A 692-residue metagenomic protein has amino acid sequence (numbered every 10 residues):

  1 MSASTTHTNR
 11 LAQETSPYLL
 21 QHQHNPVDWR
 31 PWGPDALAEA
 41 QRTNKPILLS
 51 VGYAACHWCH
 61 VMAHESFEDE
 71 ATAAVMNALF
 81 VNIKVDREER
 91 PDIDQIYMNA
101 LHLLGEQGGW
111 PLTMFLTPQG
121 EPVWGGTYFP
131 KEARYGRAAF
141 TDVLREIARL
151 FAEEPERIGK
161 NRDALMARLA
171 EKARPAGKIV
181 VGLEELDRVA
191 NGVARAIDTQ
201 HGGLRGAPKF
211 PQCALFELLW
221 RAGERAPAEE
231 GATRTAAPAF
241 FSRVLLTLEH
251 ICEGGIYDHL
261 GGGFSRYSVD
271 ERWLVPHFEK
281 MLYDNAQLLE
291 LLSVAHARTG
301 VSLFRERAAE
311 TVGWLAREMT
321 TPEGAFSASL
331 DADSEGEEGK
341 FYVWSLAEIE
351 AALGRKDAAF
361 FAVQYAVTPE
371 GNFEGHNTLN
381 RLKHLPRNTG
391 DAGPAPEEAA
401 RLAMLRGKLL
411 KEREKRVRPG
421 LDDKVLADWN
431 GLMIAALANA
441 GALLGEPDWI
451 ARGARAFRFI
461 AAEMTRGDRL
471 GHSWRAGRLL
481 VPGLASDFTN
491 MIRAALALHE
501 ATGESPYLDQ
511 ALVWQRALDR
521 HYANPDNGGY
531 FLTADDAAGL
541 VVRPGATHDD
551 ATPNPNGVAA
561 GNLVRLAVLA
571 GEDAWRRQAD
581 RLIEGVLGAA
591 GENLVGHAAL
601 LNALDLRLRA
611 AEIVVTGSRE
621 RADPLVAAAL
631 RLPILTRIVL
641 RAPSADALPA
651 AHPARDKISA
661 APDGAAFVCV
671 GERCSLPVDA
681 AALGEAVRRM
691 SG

Functional and structural regions predicted by a protein language model:
M1-A436, A440-L443, H472-W474, V541 (+1 more regions): Replace the tail clause
A222-A226, A295-L303, A440-P447, L498-S505 (+1 more regions): Inter-helical turn/loop segments and adjacent helix faces that build the functional surface of alpha-helical bundle
H250-Y257, R455-E463: Glycine-rich, acidic and aromatic/proline-enriched surface loops and short helix-turn segments that act as binding
Y267-S268, A442-A451, T465-L479: Glycine-rich cofactor-pocket loops
R317-T320, A462-T489, L496-A650: Long, polar/charge-rich, low-hydrophobicity segments
Y342-Y365, R493-A517: Phosphate/diphosphate-binding loops
